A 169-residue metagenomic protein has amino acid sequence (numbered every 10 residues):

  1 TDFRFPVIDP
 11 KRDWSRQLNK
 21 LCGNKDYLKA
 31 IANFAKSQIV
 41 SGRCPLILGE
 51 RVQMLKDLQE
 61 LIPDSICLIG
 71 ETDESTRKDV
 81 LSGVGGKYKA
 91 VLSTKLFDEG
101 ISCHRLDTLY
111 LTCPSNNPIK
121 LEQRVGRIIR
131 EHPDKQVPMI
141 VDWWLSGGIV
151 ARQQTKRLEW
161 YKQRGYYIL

Functional and structural regions predicted by a protein language model:
D2-F5, Q53-M54, F97-D98, P114-P118 (+2 more regions): Conserved nucleotide-binding/hydrolysis micro-motifs of P-loop NTPases
D2-L61: Conserved interdomain hinge at the start of the Helicase C-terminal
L28-A32, T94, P118-E122, D134-V137 (+1 more regions): Amphipathic alpha-helical transducer elements in NTP-driven molecular machines
Q38, V84, I128-E131: Hydrophobic helix-cap positions at the C-terminus of alpha-helices in RecA-like/P-loop ATPase nucleotide-binding cores
L46-L48, L55-D57, P63-I101, K120: Conserved helicase ATPase core of P-loop NTP-dependent helicases/translocases
L92, E99-P114, K120-Q123, P138-W143: A short beta-strand element within the Helicase C-terminal
E122, Q154-E159, Q163-L169: Helicase C-terminal subdomain and adjacent C-terminal extension
R127-W160: Conserved segment of the helicase C-terminal RecA-like domain
